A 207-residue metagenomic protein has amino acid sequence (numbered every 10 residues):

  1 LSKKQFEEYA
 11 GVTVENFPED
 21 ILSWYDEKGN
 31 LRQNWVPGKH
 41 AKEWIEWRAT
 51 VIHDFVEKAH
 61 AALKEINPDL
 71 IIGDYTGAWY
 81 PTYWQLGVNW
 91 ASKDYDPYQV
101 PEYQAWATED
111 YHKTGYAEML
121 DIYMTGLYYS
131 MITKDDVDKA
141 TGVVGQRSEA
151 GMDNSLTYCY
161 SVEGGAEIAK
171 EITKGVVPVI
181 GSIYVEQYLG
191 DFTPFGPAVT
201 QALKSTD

Functional and structural regions predicted by a protein language model:
L1-E163, I168: Polysaccharide-binding and catalytic clefts of secreted carbohydrate-active enzymes
D69-I71, V176-I180: Proline-centered loop/turn at the N-terminus of a beta-strand
G115, A169, Q201-S205: Generic structural signal for hydrophobic
G126, S182-Y184: Conserved beta-strand segments of the P-loop GTPase G domain that flank and frequently precede/overlap
S161, P194-P197: Charged helix-capping and loop-helix junction motifs
Y184, P197-D207: Carbohydrate-binding surfaces of carbohydrate-active enzymes
E186-T193: Active-site mouth loops of central-metabolism enzymes
